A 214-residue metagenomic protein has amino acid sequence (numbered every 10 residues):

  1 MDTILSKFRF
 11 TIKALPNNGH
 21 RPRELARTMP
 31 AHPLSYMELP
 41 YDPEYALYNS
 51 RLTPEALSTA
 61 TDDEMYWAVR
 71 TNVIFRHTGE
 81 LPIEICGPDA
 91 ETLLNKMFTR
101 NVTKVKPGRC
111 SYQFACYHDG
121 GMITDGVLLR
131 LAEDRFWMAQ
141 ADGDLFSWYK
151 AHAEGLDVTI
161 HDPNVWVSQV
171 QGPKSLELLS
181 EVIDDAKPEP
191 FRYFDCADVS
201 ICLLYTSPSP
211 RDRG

Functional and structural regions predicted by a protein language model:
D2-C116, G121: Acidic, proline/glycine-enriched N-terminal capping motif
P88, A141-F146, P173-S175: Helix N-cap motif at beta-to-alpha junctions
K106-C110, L145-F146, E189-V199: Glycine-centered loop/turn motifs
F136, A141-D162, K187: Internal alpha/beta scaffold segment
H161-L178, V182: Short, conserved secondary-structure transition motifs
Y205-G214: Single conserved hydrophobic/aromatic residue that forms the stacking wall/gate of nucleotide- or nucleobase-binding
